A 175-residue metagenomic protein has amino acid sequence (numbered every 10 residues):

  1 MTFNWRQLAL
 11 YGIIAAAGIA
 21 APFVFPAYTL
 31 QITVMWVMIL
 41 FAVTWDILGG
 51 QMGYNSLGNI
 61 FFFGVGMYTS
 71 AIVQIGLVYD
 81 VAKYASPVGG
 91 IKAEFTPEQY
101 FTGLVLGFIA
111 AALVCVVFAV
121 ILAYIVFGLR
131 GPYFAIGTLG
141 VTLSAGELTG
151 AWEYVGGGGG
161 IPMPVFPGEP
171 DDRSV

Functional and structural regions predicted by a protein language model:
M1-V175: Transmembrane alpha-helices and adjacent helix-loop boundaries
